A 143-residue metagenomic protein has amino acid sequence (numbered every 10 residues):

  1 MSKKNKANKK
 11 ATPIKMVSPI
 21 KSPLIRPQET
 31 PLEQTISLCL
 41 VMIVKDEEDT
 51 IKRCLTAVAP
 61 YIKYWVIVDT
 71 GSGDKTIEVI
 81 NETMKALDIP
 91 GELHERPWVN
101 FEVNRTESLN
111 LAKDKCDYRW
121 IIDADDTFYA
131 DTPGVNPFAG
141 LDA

Functional and structural regions predicted by a protein language model:
M1-E29: Short Lys/Arg-rich cationic patches that frequently serve as NLS/NoLS or arginine-rich RNA/DNA-binding motifs
S37-C39, Y64: Cell-envelope/extracellular polymer assembly enzymes that use nucleotide-activated donors
D46-Y64: Short, well-formed alpha-helical segments that are part of the catalytic scaffolds of diverse glycosyltransferases
A57, I67-I80, M84, P97-W98 (+1 more regions): A conserved acidic beta->alpha catalytic loop
K63, G91, D117, D142: Conserved acidic residues
N81-L111, K115: Conserved donor nucleotide-binding strand/loop of the catalytic core
K115-A130: Short beta-strand-to-loop acidic/aromatic patch adjacent to the donor-nucleotide binding site
T132-A143: Conserved donor-nucleotide/metal-binding helix-loop-beta segment in metal-dependent transferases, i.e., the alpha-helix
